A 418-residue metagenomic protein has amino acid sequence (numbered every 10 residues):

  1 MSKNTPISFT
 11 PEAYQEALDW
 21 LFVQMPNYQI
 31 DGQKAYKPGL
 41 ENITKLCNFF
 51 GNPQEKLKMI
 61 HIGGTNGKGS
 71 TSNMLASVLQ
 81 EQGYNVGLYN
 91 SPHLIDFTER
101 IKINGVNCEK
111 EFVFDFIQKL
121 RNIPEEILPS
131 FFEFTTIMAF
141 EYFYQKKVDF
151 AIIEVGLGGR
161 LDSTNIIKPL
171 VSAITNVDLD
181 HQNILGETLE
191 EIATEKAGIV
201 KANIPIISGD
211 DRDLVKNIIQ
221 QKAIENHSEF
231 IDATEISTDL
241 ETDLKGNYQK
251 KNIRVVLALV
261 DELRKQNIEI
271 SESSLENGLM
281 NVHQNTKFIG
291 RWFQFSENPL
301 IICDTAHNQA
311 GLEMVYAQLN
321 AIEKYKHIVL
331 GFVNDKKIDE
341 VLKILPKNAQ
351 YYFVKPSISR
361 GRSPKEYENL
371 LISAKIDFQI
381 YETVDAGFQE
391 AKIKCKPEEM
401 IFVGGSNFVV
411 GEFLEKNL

Functional and structural regions predicted by a protein language model:
S2-Q33: Charged, amphipathic alpha-helical linker segments immediately N-terminal to NTP-binding catalytic cores
F9, A13, D31-L40, T44-L57 (+2 more regions): ATP-dependent carboxylate-amine ligase catalytic core
I62, S70-G87: A conserved segment at the C-terminal end of the G1
T65, V86, I152, T175 (+7 more regions): Residue-level signal for inorganic ion chemistry
P92, T135-I184, K216-D243, F288: Extended acidic/charged loop-beta regions that coordinate divalent cations and stabilize anionic phosphate/carboxylate
F150-V155, S163-A173, V177-H181, D239-Q350: Nucleotide phosphate-binding/pyrophosphate-handling subdomain across enzymes that bind or process nucleotide phosphates
L170-V171, I184-D261: Internal gly/pro-rich beta-alpha loop/helix module that stabilizes soluble enzyme cofactors or their anionic handles
D211-I231, L300-I301, L342-M400: C-terminal helical cap/extension that packs against the catalytic core of soluble nucleotide-cofactor enzymes
